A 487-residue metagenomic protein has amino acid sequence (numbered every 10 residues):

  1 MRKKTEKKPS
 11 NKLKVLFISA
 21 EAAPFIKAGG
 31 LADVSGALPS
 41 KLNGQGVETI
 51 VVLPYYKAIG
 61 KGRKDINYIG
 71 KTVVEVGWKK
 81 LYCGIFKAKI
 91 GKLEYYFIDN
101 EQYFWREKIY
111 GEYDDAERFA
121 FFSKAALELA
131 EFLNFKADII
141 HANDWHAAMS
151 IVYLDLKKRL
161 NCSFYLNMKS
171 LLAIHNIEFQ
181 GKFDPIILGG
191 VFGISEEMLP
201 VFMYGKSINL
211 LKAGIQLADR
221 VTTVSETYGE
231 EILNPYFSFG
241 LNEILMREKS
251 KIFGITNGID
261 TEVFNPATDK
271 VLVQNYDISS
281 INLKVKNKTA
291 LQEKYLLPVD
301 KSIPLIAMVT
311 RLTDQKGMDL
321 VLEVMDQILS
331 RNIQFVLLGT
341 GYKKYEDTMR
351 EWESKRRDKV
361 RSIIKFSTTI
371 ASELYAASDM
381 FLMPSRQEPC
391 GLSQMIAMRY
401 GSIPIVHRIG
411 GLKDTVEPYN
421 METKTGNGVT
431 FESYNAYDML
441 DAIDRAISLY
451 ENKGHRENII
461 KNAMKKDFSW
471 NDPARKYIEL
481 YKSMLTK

Functional and structural regions predicted by a protein language model:
M1-K487: Catalytic cores of nucleotide-sugar-dependent glycosyltransferases that transfer UDP/GDP/TDP-activated
